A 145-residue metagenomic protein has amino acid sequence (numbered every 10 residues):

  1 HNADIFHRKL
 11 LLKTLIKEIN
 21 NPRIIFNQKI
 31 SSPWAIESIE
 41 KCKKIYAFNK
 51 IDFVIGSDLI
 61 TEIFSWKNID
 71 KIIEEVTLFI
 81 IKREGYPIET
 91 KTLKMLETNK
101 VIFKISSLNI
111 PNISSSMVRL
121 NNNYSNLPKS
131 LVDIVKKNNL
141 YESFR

Functional and structural regions predicted by a protein language model:
H1-R145: Nucleotidyltransferase catalytic core that binds NTPs
